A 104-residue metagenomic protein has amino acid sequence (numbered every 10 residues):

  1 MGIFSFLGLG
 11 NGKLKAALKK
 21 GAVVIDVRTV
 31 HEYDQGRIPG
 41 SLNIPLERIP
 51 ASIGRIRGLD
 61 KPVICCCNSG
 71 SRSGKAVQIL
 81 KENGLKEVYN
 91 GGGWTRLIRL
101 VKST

Functional and structural regions predicted by a protein language model:
G2-A22, V30-K61, S71-T104: Rhodanese-like catalytic fold shared by cysteine-dependent sulfurtransferases and DSP/PTP-type phosphatases
I64: Short active-site loop at a secondary-structure junction that contains or immediately precedes the catalytic residue(s)
C67: Short cysteine clusters
